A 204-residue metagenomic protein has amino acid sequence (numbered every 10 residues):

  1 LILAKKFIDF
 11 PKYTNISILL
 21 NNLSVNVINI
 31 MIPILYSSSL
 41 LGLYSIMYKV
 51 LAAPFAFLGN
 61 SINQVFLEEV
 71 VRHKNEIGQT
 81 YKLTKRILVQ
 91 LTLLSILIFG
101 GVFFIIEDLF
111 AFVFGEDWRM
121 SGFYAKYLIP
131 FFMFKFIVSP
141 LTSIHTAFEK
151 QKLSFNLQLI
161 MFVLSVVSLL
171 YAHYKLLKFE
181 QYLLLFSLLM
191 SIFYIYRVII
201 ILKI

Functional and structural regions predicted by a protein language model:
L1-V25, E68-K82, I204: Interhelical loop/hinge segments that connect adjacent transmembrane helices in multipass membrane
I8, G78-L93, G101-F104, G122-A125: Interfacial transmembrane-helix starts/ends
Y13, I28-N29, G42-G59, Q90: Alpha-helical transmembrane segments of polytopic membrane transporters and translocases
S17-L20, K82-T84, L88, A125 (+3 more regions): Alpha-helical transmembrane segments of multi-pass membrane transporters/permeases
L40, A111, E149-K152, F162-I195 (+2 more regions): Membrane-interface helix-loop junctions in multi-pass transport and translocation proteins
M47, L51-E76, T142-A147: Helix-loop junctions and terminal segments of transmembrane helices in multi-pass membrane transport/translocation
F104-M133: Interfacial segments at transmembrane-helix termini and the short loops linking adjacent helices
P130-L159, I200-L202: Membrane-interface junctions at transmembrane-helix termini in multi-pass inner-membrane proteins
